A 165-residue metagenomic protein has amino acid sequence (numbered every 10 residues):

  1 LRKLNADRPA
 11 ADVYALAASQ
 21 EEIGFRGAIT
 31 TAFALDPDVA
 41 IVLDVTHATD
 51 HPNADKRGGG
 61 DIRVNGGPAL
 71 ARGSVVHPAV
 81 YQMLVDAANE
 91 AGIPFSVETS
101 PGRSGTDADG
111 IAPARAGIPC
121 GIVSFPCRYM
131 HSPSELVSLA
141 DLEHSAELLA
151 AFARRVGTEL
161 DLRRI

Functional and structural regions predicted by a protein language model:
L1-E22, S145-L149: Alpha-helical metal-binding/catalytic segments enriched in His/Glu/Asp
L1-L4, A28-T31, I111, L149-F152: Buried hydrophobic packing segments
N5-A10, A32-L35, D61-R63, A114-A116: Solvent-exposed alpha-helices and their adjacent loops that cap or buttress functional pockets in soluble metabolic
A17-I23, V45-H47, G102, C127-Y129: Acidic, glycine-rich active-site loops and adjacent beta-strand->loop/helix elements that engage anionic groups
Q20-A28, A88-A91: Glycine-rich phosphate- or other oxyanion-binding loops that anchor nucleotides, phosphorylated ligands
F25-I29, D50-D55, D109-G110, P133-S134: Short, well-ordered secondary-structure micro-motifs
A32-H51: A glycine-rich helix N-cap at a beta->alpha junction
I62, G66-L142, A146, A151-I165: Active-site-adjacent substrate-binding region of metalloamidase/peptidase-like peptide-processing proteins
